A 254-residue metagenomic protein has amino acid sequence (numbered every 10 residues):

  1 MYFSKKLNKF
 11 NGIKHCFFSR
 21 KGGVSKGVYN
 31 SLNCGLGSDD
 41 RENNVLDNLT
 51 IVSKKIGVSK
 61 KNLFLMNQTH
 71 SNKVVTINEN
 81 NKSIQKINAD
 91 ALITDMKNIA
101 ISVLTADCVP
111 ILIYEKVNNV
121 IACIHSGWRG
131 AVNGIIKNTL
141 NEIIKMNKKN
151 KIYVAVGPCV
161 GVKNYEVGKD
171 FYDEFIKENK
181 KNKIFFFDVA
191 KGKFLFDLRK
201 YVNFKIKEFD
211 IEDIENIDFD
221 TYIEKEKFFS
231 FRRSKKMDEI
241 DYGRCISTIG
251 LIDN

Functional and structural regions predicted by a protein language model:
M1-N254: Active-site microenvironment for binding and transforming phosphate-containing groups
